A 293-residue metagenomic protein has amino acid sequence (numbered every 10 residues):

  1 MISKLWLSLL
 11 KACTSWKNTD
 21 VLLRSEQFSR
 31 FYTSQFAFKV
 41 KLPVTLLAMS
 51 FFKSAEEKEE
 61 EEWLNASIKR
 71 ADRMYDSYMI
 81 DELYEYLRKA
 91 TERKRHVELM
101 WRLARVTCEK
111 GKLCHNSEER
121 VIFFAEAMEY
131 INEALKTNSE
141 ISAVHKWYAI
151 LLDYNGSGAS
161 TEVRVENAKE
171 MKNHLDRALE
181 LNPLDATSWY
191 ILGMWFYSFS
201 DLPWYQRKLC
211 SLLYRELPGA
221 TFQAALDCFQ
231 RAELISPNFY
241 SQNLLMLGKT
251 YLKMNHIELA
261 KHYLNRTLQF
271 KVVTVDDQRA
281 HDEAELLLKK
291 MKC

Functional and structural regions predicted by a protein language model:
M1-E98, I257-K271, D282-C293: Extreme N-terminal leader/anchor segments
E62-A66, R70-E82, R105-E140, W147-L184 (+4 more regions): Short coil/linker segments at helix-helix boundaries
E92, L179, L234-P237: Alpha-solenoid HEAT/Armadillo repeat architecture
R93, V97-E98, R102, V106 (+1 more regions): Short acidic-aromatic linear motifs embedded in glycine-rich loops, typified by GG[WY][YF]DAGD(H) and related
H96-V97, I141, D185, N238-Y240 (+1 more regions): Residue-level recognition of tetratricopeptide repeat
L99-M100, V144, S188, S241-N243 (+2 more regions): TPR alpha-solenoid repeat register
S241-R279: C-terminal/domain-terminus segments
